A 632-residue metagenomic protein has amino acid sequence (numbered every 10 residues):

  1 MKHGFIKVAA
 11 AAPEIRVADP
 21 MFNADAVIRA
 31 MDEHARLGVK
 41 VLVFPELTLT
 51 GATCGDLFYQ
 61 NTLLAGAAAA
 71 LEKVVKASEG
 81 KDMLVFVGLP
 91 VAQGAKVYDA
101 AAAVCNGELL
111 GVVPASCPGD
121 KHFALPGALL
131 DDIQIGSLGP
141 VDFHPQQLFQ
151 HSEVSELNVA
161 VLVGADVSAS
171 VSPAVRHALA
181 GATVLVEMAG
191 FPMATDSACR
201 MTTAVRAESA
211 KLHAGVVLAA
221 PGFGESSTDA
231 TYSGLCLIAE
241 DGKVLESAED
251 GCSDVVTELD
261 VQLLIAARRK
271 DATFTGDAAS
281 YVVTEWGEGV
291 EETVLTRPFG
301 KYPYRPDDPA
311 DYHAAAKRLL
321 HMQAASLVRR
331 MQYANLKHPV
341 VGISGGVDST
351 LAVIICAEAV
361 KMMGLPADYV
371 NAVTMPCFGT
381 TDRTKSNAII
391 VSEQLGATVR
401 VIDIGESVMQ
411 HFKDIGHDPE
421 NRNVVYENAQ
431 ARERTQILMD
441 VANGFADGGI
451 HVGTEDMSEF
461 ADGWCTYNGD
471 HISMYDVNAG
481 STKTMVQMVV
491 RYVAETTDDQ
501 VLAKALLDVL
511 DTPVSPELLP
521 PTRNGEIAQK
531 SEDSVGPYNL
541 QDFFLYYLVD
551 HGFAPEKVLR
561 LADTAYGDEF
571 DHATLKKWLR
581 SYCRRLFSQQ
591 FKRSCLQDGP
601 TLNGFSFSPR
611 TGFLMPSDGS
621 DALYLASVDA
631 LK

Functional and structural regions predicted by a protein language model:
M1-V340, E358-A367, V399: Enzyme catalytic cores with a strong preference for nitrogen-chemistry domains
I6, S155, H213-A214, S226 (+2 more regions): ATP/NTP-dependent adenylation/nucleotidyl-transfer catalytic domains that generate, transfer, or process NMP-activated
